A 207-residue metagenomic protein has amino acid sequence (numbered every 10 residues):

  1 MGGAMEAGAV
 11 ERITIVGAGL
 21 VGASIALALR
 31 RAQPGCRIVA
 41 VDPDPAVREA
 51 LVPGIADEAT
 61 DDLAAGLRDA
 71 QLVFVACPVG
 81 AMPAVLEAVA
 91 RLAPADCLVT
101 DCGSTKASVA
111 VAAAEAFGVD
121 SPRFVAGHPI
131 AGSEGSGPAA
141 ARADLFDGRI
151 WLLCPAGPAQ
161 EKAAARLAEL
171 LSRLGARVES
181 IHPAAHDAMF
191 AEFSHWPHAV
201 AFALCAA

Functional and structural regions predicted by a protein language model:
G2-D62, R68: NAD(P)+-binding Rossmann beta1-loop-alpha1 motif at the extreme N-terminus of oxidoreductases
M5, A64, R91, A116 (+1 more regions): Short secondary-structure boundary/capping segments
R12, R37, R123, I150 (+1 more regions): Residues at the starts of beta-strands that form the adenosine-phosphate
P45-V47, A81, K106-V109: Conserved short alpha-helix immediately C-terminal to the canonical SAM/SAH-binding motif I of Rossmann-like
L63-A93, C97-T100: Rossmann-like NAD(P)-binding element
V85-A139: Rossmann-like NAD(P)(H) cofactor-binding subdomain of soluble oxidoreductases
L145-A207: Internal alpha-helical scaffold of NAD(P)-dependent oxidoreductase catalytic cores
